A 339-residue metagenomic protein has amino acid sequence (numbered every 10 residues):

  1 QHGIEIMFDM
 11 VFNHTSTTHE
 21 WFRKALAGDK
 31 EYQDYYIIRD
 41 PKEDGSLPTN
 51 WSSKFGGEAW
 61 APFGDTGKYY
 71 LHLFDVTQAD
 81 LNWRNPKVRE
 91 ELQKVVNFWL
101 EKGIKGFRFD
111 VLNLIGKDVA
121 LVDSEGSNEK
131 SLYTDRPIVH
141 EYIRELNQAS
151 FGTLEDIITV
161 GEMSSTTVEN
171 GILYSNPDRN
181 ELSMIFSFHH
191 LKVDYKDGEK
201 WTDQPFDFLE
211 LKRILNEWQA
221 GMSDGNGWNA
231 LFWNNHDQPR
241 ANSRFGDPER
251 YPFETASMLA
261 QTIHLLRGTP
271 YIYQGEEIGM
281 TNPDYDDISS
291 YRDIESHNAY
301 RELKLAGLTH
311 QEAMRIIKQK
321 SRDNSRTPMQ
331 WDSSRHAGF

Functional and structural regions predicted by a protein language model:
Q1-F339: Active-site and adjacent substrate-binding regions of carbohydrate-active enzymes
